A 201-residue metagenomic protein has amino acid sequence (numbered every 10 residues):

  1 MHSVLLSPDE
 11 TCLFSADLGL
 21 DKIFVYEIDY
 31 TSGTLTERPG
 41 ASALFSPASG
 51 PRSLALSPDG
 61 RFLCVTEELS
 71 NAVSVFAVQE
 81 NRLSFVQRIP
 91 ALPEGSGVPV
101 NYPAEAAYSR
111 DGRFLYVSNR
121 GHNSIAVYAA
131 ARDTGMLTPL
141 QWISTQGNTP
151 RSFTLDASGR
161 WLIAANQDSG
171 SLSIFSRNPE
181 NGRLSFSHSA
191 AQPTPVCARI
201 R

Functional and structural regions predicted by a protein language model:
M1-D29: Intrinsically disordered, low-complexity linker/loop segments enriched in Gly/Pro and charged/polar residues
M1-E10, F45-F62, L92-G112, Q146-W161 (+1 more regions): Beta-rich, blade/repeat-based domains predominating in secreted/periplasmic proteins but also intracellular
S7, S15-L18, S57, V65-E68 (+2 more regions): Conserved beta-strand positions in repeat-built beta-propeller and related beta-rich domains
D21-I23, N71-V73, N123-I125, G170-L172: Structural signal for beta-propeller blades
Y26-L35, F76-S84, Y128-G135, S176-R183: Short loop/turn segments immediately following beta-strands, especially the blade-tip and inter-blade linker loops
R38-F45, Q87-S96, T138-S144, S185-A190: A short beta-strand motif characteristic of beta-propeller blades
A126-F175: C-terminal hydrophobic structural anchor segments that stabilize assembly/packing rather than catalytic chemistry
Q167-S176, S185-R201: Blade-level signature of beta-propeller repeat domains, shared across WD40, Kelch, NHL, RCC1 and BNR/Asp-box propellers
